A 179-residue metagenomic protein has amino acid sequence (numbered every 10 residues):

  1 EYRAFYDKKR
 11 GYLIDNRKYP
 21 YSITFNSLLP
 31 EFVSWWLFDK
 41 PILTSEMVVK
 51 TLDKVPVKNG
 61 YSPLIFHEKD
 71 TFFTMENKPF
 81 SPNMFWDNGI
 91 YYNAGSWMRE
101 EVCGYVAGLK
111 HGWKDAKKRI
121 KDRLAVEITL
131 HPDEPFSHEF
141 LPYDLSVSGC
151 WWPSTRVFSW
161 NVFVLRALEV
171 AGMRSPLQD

Functional and structural regions predicted by a protein language model:
E1-F5: Internal, well-ordered domain-core segments that constitute the primary functional module of diverse proteins
Y6-E46, M84-W86, I90-D179: C-terminal capping/lid segments that line or modulate ligand- or cofactor-binding pockets
P20-Y21, G60, T74: Short, surface-exposed beta-strand/loop "edge" segments at domain boundaries and coil↔beta transitions
I42-K58: Carboxylate/His-rich catalytic cores and anion/metal-binding grooves
P56-V57, D70-N77, V126-L130: Charge-rich, low-complexity amphipathic helices in intrinsically disordered tails/linkers adjacent to domains
K58-L64: Active-site rim segments in enzyme catalytic domains, especially the processed small/beta chain of N-terminal
L64-G89, N93-W97: Generic long, charged, amphipathic alpha-helical segments
